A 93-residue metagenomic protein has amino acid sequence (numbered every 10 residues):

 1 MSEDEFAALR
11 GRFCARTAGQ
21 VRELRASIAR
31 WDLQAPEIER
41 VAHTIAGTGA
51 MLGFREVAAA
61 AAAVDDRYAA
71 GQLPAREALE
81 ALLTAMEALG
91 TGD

Functional and structural regions predicted by a protein language model:
M1-I38, A75-G90: Long, amphipathic alpha-helical coiled-coil segments characteristic of histidine-phosphotransfer scaffolds
L33-A70: Extended, amphipathic alpha-helices with heptad-repeat/coiled-coil or helix-bundle character that serve as
